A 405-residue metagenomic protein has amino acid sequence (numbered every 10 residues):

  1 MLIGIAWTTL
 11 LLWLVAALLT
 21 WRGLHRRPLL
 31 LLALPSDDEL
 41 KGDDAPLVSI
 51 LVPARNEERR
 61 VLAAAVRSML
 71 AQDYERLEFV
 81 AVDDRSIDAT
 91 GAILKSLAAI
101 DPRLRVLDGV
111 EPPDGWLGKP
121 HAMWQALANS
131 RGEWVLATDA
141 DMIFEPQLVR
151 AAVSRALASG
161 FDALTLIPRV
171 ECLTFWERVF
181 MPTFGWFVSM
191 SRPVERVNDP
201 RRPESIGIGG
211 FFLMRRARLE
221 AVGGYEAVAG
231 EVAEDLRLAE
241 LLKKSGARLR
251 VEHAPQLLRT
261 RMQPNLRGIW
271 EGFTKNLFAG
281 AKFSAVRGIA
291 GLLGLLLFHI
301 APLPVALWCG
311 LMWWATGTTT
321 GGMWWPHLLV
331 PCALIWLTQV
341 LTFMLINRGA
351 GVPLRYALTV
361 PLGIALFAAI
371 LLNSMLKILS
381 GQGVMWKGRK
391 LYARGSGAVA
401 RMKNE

Functional and structural regions predicted by a protein language model:
M1-G42, P182, V194: N-terminal membrane-anchoring/stem segments of glycan-assembly enzymes
G23, R105-A128, A151-V222, E226 (+2 more regions): Long helical/loop segments within the catalytic core of UDP-sugar-dependent glycosyltransferases, especially the large
P46-S49, E78: Cell-envelope/extracellular polymer assembly enzymes that use nucleotide-activated donors
R60, A89, T138-R155: Acidic donor-binding/catalytic loop of UDP-sugar-dependent glycosyltransferases, especially processive GT2
R67-R76: Short, acidic, metal-binding catalytic loop of nucleotide-sugar glycosyltransferases
E75, D83-I93, V110-E111: A conserved acidic beta->alpha catalytic loop
A156, D162-M190, A217-E220, Y225-G288 (+2 more regions): Catalytic donor/gating beta->alpha subdomain of glycosyltransferases that bind UDP-sugars
G291-G381: Membrane-embedded multi-pass helical conduit in multi-pass membrane proteins, especially envelope-biosynthetic
